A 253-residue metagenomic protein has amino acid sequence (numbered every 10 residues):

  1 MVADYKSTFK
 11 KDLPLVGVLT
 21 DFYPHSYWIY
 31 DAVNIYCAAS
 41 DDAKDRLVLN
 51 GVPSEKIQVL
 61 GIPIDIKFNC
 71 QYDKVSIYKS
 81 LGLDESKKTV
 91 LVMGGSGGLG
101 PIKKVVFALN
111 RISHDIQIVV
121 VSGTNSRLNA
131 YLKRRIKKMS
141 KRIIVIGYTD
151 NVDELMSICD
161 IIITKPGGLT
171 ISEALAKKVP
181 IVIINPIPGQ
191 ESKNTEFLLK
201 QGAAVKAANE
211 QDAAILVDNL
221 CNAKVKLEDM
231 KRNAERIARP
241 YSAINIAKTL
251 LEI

Functional and structural regions predicted by a protein language model:
M1-I253: Nucleotide-activated sugar donor-binding and catalytic core shared by glycosyltransferases and related lipid-linked
